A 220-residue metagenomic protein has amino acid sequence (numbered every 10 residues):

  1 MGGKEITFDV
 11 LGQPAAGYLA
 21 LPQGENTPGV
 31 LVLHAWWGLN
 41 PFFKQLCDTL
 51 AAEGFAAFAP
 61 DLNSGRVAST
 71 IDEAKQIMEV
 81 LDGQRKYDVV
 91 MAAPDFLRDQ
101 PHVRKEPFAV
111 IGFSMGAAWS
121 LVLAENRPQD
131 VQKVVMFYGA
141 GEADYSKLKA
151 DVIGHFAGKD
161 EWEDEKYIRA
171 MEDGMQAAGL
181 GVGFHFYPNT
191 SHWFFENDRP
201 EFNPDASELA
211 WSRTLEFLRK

Functional and structural regions predicted by a protein language model:
E5-H102, W193-F195: Serine-hydrolase catalytic machinery in alpha/beta-hydrolase-like enzymes
H102-F113: Alpha/beta-hydrolase fold nucleophile elbow
G112-G116, S120: Gly/Ala-rich beta-loop-alpha elbow adjacent to hydrolase catalytic centers
Q129-G139: A conserved short beta-strand
G154-F156: Short beta-strand/loop motif that positions the catalytic acidic residue of the alpha/beta-hydrolase fold
K159-E163: Acidic catalytic loop of the alpha/beta-hydrolase fold
D164-G174: Short alpha-helix in the alpha/beta-hydrolase fold that links the catalytic acid
Q176-K220: C-terminal catalytic histidine-bearing segment of alpha/beta-hydrolase fold enzymes
